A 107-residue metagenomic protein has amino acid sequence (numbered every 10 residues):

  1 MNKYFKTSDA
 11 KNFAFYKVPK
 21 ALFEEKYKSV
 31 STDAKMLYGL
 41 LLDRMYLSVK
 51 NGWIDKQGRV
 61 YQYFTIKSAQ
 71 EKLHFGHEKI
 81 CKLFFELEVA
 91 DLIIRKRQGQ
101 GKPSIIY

Functional and structural regions predicted by a protein language model:
M1-I66: Short recognition helix of helix-turn-helix/winged-helix DNA-binding domains
Y27, R44-Y107: Winged helix-turn-helix DNA-binding recognition segment
